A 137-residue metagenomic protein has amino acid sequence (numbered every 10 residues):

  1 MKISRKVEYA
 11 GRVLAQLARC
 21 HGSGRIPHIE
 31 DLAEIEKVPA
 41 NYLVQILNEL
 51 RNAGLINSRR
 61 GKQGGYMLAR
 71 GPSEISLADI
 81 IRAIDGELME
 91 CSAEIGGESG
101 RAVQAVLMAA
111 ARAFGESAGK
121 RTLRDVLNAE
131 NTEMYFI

Functional and structural regions predicted by a protein language model:
R5-V7, G11-V38: N-terminal helix-turn-helix DNA-binding core of bacterial DNA-binding proteins
E34, R51-N52: Alpha-helical residues within the helix-turn-helix
N41: Key DNA-contact positions within bacterial/archaeal DNA-binding proteins
L47-N48: Short, hydrophobic-biased segments on the C-terminal half of alpha helices that form "recognition helices"
G54-L68: Beta-hairpin "wing" of winged helix-turn-helix
P72-G96: Conserved segment of winged-helix/HTH DNA-binding domains
I95-I137: C-terminal regulatory/oligomerization modules of transcriptional regulators
